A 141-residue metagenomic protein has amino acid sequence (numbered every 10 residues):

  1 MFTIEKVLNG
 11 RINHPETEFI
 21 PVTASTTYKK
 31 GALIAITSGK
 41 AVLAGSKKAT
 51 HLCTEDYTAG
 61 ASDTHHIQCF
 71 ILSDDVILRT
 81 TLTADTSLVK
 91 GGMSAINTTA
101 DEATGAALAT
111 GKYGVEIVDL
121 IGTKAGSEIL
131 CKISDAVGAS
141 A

Functional and structural regions predicted by a protein language model:
M1-A141: Surface-exposed, low-hydrophobicity beta-strand/loop segments enriched in small/polar/acidic residues
